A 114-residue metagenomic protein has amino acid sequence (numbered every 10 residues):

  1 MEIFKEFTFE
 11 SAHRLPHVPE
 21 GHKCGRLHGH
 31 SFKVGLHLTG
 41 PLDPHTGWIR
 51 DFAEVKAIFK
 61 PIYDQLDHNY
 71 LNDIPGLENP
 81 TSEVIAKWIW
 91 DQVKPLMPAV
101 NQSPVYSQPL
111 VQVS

Functional and structural regions predicted by a protein language model:
M1-S114: Charge-rich, low-complexity N-terminal segments
